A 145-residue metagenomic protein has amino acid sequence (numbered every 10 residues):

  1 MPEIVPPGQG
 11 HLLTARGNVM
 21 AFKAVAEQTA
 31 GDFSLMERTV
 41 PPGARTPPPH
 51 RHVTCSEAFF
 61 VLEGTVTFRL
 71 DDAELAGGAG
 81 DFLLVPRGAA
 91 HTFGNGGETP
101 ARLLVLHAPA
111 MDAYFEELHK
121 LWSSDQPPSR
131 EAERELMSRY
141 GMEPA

Functional and structural regions predicted by a protein language model:
M1-F33, L121, D125-A145: A short, N-terminal "cap"/entry segment at the start of jelly-roll beta-barrel domains of the cupin/DSBH fold
I4-P6, H11-L13, D72-A90: Short acidic-glycine-tyrosine-enriched beta hairpin
A21-K23, M36-H52: Conserved short histidine dyad/triad with adjacent acidic residue
F22, L35-T39, A58, E74 (+1 more regions): Conserved hydrophobic/aromatic beta-strand scaffold that supports enzyme active sites
Q28-G31, P41-R45, T65-T67, M111: Short, charged/polar surface micro-motifs in flexible loops or helix N-caps
H52-V53, V66, F82, A113 (+1 more regions): Hydrophobic small-molecule pocket/channel-lining residues, especially in calycin-type beta-barrels
T54-V66, D71: Glycine- and acidic-residue-biased ligand/ion/polar-headgroup-sensing regions
T67, G78, R87-D112: Ligand-binding loop in jelly-roll beta-barrel domains
